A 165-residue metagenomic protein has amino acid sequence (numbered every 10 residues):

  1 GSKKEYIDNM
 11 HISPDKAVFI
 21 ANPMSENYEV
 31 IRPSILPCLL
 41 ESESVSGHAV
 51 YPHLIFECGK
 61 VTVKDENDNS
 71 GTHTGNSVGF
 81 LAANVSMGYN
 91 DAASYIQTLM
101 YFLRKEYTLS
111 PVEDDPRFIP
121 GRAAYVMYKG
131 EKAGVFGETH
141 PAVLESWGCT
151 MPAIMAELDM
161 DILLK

Functional and structural regions predicted by a protein language model:
G1-K165: Extended beta-strand-rich architecture
